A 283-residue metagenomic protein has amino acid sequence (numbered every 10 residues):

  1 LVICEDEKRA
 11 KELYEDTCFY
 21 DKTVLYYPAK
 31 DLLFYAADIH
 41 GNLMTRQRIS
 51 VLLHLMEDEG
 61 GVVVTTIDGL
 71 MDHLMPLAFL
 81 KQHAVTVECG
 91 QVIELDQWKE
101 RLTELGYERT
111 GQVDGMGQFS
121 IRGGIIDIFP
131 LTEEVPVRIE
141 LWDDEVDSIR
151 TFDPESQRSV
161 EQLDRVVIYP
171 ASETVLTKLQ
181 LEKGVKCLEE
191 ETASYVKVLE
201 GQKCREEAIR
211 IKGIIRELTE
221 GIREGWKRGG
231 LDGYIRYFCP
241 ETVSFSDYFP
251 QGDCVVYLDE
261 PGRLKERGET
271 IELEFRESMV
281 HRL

Functional and structural regions predicted by a protein language model:
L1-L283: ASCE RecA-like P-loop NTPase motor cores that couple ATP hydrolysis to mechanical translocation on nucleic acids
